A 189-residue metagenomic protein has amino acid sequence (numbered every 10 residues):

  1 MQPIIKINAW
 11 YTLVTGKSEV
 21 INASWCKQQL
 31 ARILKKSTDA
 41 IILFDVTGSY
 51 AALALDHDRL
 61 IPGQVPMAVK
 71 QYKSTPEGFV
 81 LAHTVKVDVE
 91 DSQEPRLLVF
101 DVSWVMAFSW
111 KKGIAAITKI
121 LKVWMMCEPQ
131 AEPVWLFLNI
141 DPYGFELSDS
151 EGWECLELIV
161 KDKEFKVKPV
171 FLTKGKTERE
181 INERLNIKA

Functional and structural regions predicted by a protein language model:
M1-A9: Pre-Walker A adenine-sensing motif
W10, F44, F100, L138: Active-site flanking residues adjacent to catalytic metal/cofactor-binding acidic residues
W10, S37-D39, E94-R96, A131-V134 (+1 more regions): Short coil/turn segments at beta-strand junctions that form active-site/ligand-binding loops
T12-T15, I42: Short hydrophobic/aromatic beta-strand immediately N-terminal to the Walker A/P-loop
V14, M106-A189: Conserved P-loop NTPase motor cores
E19-K70: Walker A/P-loop NTP-binding active-site region of P-loop NTPases, recognizing the glycine-rich GxxxxGKT/S
R59-D91: Phosphate-binding loop that captures ATP/GTP phosphates
D88-I114: Conserved P-loop NTPase mechanochemical-coupling segment
